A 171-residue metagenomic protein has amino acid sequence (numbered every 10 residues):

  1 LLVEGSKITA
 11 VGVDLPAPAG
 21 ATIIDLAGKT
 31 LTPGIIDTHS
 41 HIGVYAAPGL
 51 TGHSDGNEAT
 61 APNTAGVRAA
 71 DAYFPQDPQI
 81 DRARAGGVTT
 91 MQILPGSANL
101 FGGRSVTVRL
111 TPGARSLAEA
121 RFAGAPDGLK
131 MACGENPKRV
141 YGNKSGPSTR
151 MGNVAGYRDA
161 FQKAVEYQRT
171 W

Functional and structural regions predicted by a protein language model:
L1-T32: Histidine-rich, glycine-flanked metal-binding segment
V3, K7, G66, R84-G86 (+1 more regions): Extended hydrophobic/Leu-rich segments
G5-K7, L15, S40, P95-S97 (+1 more regions): A mature extracytoplasmic/lumenal domain signature
K7-A10, G28, P48-L50, T60-P62 (+2 more regions): Glycine-rich loops and low-complexity Gly/Arg-rich segments that provide flexible linkers or classic glycine-based
A19, H53, L100-G102: Short secondary-structure boundary/hinge segments and terminal tails
L26-G86, T90-P95: Metal-associated gating/positioning segment near the N- to mid-region
Q79, R84-W171: Polyanionic/metal-chelating signatures
